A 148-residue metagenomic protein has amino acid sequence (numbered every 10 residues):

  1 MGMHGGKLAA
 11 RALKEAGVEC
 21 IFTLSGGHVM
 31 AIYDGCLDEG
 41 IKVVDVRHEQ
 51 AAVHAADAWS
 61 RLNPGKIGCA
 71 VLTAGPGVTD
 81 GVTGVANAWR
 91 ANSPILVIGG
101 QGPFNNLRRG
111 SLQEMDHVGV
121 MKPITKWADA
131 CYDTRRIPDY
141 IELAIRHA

Functional and structural regions predicted by a protein language model:
M1-A148: N-terminal alpha/beta PP-like core and its mobile active-site loop of ThDP/TPP-dependent enzymes
